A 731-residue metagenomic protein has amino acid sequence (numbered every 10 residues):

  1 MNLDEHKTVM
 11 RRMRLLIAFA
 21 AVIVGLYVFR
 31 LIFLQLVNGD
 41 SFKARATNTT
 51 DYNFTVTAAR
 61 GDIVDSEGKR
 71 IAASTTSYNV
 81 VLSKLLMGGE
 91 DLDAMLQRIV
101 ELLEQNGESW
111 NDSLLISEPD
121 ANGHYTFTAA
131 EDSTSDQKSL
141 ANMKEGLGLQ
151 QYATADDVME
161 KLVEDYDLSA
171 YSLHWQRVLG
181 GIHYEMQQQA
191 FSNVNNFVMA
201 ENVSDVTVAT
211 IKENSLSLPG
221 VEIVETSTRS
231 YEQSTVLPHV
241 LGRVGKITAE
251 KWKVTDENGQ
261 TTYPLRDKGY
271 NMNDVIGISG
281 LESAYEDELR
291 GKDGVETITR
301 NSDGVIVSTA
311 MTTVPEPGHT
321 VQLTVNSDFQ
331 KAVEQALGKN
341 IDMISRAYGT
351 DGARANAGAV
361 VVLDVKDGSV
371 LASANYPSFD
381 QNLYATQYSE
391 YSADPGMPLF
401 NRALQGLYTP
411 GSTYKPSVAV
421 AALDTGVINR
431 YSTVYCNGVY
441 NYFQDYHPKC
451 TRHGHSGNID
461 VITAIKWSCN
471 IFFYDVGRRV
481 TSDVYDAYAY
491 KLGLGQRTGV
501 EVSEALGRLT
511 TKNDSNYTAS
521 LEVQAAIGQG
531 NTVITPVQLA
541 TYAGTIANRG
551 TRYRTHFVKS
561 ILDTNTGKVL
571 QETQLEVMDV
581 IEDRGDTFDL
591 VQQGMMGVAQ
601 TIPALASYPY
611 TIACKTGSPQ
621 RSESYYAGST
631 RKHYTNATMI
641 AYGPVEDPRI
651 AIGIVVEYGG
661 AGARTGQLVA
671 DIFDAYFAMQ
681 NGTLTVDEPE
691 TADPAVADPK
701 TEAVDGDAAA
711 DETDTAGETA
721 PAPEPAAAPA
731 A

Functional and structural regions predicted by a protein language model:
M1-V314, T350-D351, N356-A359, V365: Membrane-proximal periplasmic segments of bacterial cell-envelope enzymes, especially penicillin-binding proteins
N38-F42, Q381, M679, T683: Transmembrane helix-loop junctions in multipass membrane proteins, especially transporters and channels
A72, Y78, T299-E316, V325 (+6 more regions): Beta-lactam-recognizing serine transpeptidase/beta-lactamase-like catalytic domain environment
M87, D91, D583, K632 (+1 more regions): Short alpha-helix boundary/capping segments
D93-E101, A209, E213, P238-G242 (+17 more regions): Solvent-exposed, polar/charged alpha-helical surfaces in well-ordered, non-transmembrane soluble domains, broadly
D328-V362, S378: Beta-lactamase-like hydrolase cores
G682-A731: Intrinsically disordered, low-complexity repeat and linker tracts
